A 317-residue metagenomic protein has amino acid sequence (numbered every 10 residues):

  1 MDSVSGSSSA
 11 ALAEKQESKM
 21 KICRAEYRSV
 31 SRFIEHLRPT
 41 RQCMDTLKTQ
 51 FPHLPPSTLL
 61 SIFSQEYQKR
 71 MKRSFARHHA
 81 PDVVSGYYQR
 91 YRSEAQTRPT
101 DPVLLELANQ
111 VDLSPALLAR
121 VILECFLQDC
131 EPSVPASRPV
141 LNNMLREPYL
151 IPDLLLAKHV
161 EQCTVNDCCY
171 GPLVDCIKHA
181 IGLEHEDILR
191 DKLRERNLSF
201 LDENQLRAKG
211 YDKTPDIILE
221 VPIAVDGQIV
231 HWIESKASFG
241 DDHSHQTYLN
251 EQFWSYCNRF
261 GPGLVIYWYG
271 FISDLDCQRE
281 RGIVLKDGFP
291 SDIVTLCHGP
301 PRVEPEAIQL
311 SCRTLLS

Functional and structural regions predicted by a protein language model:
M1-E14, K192, P300-S317: Charge-rich, low-complexity intrinsically disordered and helical linker regions
M1-H159: Nuclease-adjacent, charged terminal/linker segments that flank catalytic cores
H159-A208: Acidic-basic catalytic patches of nuclease active cores, encompassing PD-(D/E)XK and other metal-cofactor nuclease
L189, L193, P215-D242: Conserved catalytic cores of phosphodiester-cleaving nucleases, focusing on short active-site segments
D202-E203, V265, L285: A structural preference for short, hydrophobic beta-strand core positions in alpha/beta folds
R207-I217: Beta-rich nucleic-acid/ligand-interaction surfaces
H231, S235-E280: Catalytic cores of nucleic-acid endonucleases
Y269-S317: Domain-level recognition of nuclease-like catalytic cores that cleave nucleotide substrates
